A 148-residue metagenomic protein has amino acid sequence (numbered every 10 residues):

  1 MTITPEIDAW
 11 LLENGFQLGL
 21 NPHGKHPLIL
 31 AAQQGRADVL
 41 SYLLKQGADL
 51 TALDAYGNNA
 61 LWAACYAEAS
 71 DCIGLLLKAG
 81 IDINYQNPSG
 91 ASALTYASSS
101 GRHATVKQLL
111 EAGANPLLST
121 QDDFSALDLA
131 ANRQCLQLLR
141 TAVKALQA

Functional and structural regions predicted by a protein language model:
M1-F16, A112, Q121-A148: Ankyrin-repeat-protein effector appendages
I3-W10, R36-L44, A69-L77, R102-L110 (+1 more regions): Ankyrin repeat structural motif
Q17-L18, L50, I83, P116: Ankyrin-repeat inter-repeat connecting loop/turn
L30-R36, A63-A69, Y96-R102, L129-Q134: Ankyrin repeat A-helix N-terminal signature
Q33, D54-N84: Alpha-helical adaptor scaffolds
